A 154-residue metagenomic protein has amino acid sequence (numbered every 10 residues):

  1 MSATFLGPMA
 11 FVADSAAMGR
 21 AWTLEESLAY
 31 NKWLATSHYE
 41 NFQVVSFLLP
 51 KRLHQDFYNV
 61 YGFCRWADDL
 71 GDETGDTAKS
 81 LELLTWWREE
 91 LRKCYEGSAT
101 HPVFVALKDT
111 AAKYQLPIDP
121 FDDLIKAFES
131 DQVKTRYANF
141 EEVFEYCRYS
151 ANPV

Functional and structural regions predicted by a protein language model:
S2-P153: Acidic catalytic motifs of isoprenoid enzymes
